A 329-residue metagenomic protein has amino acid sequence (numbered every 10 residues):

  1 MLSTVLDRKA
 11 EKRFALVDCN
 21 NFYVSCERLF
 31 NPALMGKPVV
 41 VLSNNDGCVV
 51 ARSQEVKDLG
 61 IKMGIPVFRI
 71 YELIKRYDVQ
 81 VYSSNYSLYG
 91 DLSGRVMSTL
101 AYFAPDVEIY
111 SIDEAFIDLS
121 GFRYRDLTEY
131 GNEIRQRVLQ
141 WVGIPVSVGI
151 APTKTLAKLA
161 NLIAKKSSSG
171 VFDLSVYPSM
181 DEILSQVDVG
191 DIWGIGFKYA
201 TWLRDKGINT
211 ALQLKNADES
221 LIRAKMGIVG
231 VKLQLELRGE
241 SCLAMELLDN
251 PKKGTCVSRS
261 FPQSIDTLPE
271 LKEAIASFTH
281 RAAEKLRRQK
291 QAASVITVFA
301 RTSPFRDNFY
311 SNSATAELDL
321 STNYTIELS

Functional and structural regions predicted by a protein language model:
M1-L235, M245, E284: Gly/Gly-Pro- and Ser/Thr-rich, intrinsically disordered tail segments characteristic of DNA damage-repair and tolerance
Y199, R204-S329: DNA-contacting surface of Y-family translesion DNA polymerases
